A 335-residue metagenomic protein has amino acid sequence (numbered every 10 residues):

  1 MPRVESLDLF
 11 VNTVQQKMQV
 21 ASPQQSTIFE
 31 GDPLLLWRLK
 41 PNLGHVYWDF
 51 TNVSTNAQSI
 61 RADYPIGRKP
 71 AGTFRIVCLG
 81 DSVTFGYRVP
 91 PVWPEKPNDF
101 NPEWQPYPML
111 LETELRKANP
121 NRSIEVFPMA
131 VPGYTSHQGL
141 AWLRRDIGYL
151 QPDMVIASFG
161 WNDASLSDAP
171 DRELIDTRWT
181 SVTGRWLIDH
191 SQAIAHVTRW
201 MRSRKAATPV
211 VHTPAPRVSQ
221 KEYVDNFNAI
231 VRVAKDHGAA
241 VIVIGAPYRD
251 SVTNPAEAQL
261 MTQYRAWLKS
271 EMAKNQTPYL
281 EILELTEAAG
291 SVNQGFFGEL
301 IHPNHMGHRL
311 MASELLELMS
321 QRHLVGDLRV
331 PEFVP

Functional and structural regions predicted by a protein language model:
M1-V77, R88-P90, E95-N101, Y149-Q151 (+1 more regions): N-terminal secretory targeting modules
R61, P65-D153: Membrane-embedded segments
T73-R75, N121-E125, L150-V155, A193 (+2 more regions): Loop/turn elements at helix/coil->beta-strand transitions in domains of secreted/extracellular proteins
V83-N101, P128-M129, T213-Q220, P255-A258 (+1 more regions): Second-shell loop/turn segments in exported
Q105, G160-K269, I282-Q294, D327-P335: Serine-dependent acyl-ester chemistry module
Y107, V131, S158, W267 (+5 more regions): Catalytic cores of nucleotide-enabled group-transfer and carboxylate-activating enzymes in metabolic and assembly-line
S136, L140, Q220, V224 (+1 more regions): Short, amphipathic alpha-helical "lid/cap" segments that border enzyme active or binding sites
